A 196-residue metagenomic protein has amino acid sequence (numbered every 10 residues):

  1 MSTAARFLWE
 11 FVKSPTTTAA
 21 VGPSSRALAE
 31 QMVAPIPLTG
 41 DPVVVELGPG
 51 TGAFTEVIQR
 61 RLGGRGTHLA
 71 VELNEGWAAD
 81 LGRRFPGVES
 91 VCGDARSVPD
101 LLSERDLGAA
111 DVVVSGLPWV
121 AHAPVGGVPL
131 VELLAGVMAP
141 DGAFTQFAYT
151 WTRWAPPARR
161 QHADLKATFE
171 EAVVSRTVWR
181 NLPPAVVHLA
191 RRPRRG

Functional and structural regions predicted by a protein language model:
A4-T39: Class I SAM-dependent methyltransferase Rossmann-like catalytic core, especially the SAM/SAH-binding loop
G40-G50: Conserved class I S-adenosyl-L-methionine
T51-G63: Conserved SAM-binding loop of SAM-dependent methyltransferases across substrates and taxa, primarily the Class I
N74, D94: Conserved SAM/SAH-binding beta-strand->alpha-helix loop
L81-G82: Conserved SAM-binding loop
V128-P140: A short glycine-rich, Lys/Arg-flanked "PGG" loop and its adjoining helix->strand segment in the class I
P140-A148: Conserved beta-strand signature within the Rossmann-like core of class I S-adenosyl-L-methionine
R159-G196: Class I S-adenosyl-L-methionine
